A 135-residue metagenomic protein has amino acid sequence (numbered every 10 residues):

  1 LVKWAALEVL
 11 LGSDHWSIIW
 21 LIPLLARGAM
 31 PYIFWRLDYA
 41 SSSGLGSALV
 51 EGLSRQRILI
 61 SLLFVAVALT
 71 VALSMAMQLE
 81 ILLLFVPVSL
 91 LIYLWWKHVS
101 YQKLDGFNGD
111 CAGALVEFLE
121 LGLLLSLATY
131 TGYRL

Functional and structural regions predicted by a protein language model:
L1-K103, F107-L135: Hydrophobic alpha-helical transmembrane segments
